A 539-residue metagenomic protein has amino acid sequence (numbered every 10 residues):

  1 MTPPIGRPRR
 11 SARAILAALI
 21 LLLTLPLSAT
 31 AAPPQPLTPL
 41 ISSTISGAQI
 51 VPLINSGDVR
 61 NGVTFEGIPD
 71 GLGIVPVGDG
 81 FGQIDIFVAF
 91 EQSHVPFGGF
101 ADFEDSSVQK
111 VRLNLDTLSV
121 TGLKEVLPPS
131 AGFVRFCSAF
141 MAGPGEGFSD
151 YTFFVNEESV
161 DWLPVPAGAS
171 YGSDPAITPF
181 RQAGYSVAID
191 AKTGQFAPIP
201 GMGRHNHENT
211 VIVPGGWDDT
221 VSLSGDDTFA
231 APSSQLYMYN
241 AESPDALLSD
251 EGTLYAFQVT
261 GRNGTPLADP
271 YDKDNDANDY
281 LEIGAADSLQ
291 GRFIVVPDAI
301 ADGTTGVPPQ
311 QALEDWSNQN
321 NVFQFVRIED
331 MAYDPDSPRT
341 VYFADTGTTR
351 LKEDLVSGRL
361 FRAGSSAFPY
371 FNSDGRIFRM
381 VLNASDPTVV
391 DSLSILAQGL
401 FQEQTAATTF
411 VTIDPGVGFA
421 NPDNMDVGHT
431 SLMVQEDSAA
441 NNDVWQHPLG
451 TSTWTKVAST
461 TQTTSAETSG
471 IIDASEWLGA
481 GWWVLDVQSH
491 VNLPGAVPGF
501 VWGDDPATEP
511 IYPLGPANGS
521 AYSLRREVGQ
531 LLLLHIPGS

Functional and structural regions predicted by a protein language model:
M1-R10: N-terminal secretory signal peptides that target proteins for export/translocation
R10-L16, L382: Sequence-pattern detector for short linear motifs and compositional/periodic biases rather than a specific fold
I15-P26: Bacterial N-terminal signal peptides
L27-A31: Sec/Tat signal peptide C-region and signal peptidase I cleavage site
A32-S539: Sequence/structural signature of beta-propeller domains
